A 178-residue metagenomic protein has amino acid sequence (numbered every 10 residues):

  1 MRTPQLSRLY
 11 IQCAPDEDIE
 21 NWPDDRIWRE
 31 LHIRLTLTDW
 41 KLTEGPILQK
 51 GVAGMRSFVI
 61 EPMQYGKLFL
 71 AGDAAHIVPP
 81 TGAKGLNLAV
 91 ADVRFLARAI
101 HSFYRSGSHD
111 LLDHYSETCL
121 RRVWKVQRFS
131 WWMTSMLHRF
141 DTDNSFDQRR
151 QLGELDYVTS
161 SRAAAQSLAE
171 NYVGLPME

Functional and structural regions predicted by a protein language model:
M1-G51: Conserved FAD/dinucleotide-binding core of flavoprotein oxidoreductases
R8, E20, K67, C119-L120: Short, cationic motifs built from Arg/Lys/His that form the positively charged side of catalytic pockets
I11-P15, A74-A75, T81: Short, histidine-centered active-site or binding-site loop motifs used for metal coordination, general acid-base
L37, K41, A83, R98-E178: C-terminal helical "tail/cap" subdomain of flavin- and related membrane-associated enzymes
L48-G54, S116-C119: Histidine/acidic-rich helix-loop-helix segments that form or flank divalent-metal centers in metalloenzyme catalytic
A53-H76: FAD-binding beta-loop-beta segment adjacent to the flavin cofactor pocket
P80-V90: A conserved FAD-binding loop/helix module that cradles the flavin
